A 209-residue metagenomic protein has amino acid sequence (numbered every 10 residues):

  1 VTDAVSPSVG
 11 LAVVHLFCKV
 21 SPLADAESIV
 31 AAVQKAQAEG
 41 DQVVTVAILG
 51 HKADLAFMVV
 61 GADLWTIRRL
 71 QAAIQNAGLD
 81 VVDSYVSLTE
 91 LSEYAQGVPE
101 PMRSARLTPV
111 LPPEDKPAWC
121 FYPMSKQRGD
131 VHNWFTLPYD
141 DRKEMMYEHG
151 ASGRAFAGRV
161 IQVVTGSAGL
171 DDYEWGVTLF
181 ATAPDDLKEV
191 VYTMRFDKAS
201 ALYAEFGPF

Functional and structural regions predicted by a protein language model:
V1-K35, A62-W65, S84-A151, T182 (+1 more regions): Short S/T/G/P-rich N-terminal loop/turn motif that feeds into the first structured element of a domain
T2-V9, D41-D54, Q75-D115, F156-Y173 (+1 more regions): Glycine-rich beta-strand-turn "strand-cap" elements at beta-sheet edges
L16, L49-L64, W119-M124, V164 (+3 more regions): Short, well-ordered beta-strand segments in beta-rich or mixed alpha/beta enzyme and ligand-binding folds
A36, H149-A157, M194: Structured alpha-helical segments in the cores of large, soluble enzyme domains
E39, D63-T66, N76-A77, R154-R159 (+1 more regions): Secondary-structure boundary elements
L70-I74: "Short basic amphipathic alpha-helical interaction patches in structured regions
